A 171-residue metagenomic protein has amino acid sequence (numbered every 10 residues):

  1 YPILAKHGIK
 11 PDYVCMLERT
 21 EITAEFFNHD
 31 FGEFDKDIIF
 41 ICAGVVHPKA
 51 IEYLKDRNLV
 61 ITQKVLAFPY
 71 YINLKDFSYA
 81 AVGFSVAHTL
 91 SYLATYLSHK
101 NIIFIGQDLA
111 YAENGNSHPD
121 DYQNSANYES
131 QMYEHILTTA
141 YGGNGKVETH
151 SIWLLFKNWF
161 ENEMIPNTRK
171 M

Functional and structural regions predicted by a protein language model:
P2-M171: Metal-ion/cofactor- or nucleotide/acyl-coenzyme-handling active-site neighborhoods
